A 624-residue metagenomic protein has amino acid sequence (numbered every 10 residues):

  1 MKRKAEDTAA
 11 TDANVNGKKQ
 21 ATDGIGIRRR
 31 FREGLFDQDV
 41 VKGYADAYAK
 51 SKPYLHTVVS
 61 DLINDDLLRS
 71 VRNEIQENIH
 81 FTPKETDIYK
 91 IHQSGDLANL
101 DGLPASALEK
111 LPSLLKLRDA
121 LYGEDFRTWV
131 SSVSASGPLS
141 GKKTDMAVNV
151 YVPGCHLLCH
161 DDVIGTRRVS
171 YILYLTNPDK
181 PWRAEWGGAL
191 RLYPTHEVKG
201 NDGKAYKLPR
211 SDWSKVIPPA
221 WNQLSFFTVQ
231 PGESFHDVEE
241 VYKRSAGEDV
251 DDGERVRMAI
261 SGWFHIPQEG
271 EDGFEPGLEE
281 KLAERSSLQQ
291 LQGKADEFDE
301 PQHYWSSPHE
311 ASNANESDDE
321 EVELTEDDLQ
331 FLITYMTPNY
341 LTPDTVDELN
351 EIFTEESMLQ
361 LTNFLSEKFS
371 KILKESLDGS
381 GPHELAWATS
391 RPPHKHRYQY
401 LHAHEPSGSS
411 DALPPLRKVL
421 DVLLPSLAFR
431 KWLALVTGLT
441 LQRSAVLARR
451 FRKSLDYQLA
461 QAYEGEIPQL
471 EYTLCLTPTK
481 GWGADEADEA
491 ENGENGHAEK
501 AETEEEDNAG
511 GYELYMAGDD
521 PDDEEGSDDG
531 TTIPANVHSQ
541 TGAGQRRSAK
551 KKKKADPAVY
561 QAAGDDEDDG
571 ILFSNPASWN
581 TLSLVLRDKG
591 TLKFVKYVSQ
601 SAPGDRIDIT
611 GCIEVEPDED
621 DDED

Functional and structural regions predicted by a protein language model:
K2-G24, N149, G154-C155, D162 (+2 more regions): Catalytic core of Fe(II)/2-oxoglutarate
F31-L35: A glycine-rich, charged low-complexity "G-patch/RS-like" nucleic-acid-interacting patch
F36-V133, M336, Y340, V346-A434: Non-heme Fe(II)/2-oxoglutarate
G137-A147, W186, T440-A448, N508: A short coil-to-beta-strand element that immediately follows conserved catalytic motifs
Y171: Substrate-binding/active-site groove segments that recognize and process beta-1,4-linked N-acetyl-hexosamine
S426, G438-S444, E464: Substrate-recognition/cap regions that form aromatic- and gly/pro-loop-enriched pockets for small-molecule ligands
